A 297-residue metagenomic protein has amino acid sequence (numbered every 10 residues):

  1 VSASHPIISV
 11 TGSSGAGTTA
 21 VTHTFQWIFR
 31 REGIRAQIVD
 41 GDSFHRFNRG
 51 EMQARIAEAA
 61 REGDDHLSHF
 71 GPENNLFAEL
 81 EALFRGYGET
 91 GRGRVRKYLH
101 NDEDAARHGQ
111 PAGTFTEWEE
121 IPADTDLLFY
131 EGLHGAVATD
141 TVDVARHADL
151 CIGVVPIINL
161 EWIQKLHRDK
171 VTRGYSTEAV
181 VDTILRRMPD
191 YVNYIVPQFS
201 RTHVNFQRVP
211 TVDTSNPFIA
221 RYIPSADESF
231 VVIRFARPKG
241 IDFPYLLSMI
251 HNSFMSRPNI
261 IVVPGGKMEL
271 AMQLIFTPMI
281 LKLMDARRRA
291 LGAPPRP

Functional and structural regions predicted by a protein language model:
V1-H5: Phosphate-binding P-loop
I7-S9: Short hydrophobic/aromatic beta-strand immediately N-terminal to the Walker A/P-loop
T11, E131: Residues at the beta-strand->loop junction immediately N-terminal to the Walker
S14: The conserved Walker
T18: Conserved lysine of the Walker
V21-T22: Post-Walker A alpha-helix
I34-D40, F44-A106: Conserved nucleotide-sensing/catalytic segment adjacent to the nucleotide-binding pocket in NTP-handling enzymes
T114-A123, L127, V144, I158-P297: C-terminal accessory "lid"/substrate-recognition subdomains
